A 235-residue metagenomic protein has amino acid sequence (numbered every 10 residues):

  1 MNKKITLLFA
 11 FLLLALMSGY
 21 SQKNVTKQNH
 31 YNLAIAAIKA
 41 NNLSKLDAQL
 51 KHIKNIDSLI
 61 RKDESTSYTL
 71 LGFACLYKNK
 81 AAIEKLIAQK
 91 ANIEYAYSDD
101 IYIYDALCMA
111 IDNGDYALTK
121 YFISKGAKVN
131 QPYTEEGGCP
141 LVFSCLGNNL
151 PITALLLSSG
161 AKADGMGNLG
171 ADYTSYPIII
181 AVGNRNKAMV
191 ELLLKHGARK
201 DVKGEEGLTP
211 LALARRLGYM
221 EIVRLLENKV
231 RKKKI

Functional and structural regions predicted by a protein language model:
M1-T26: Bacterial Sec-dependent N-terminal signal peptides
Y20-A34, S159, H196, R215-I235: Ankyrin-repeat-protein effector appendages
T26-A36, S58-G72, A96-C108, P132-L141 (+2 more regions): Ankyrin-repeat boundary/"N-cap" motif
A36-N41, F73-N79, M109-D115, F143-N149 (+3 more regions): Ankyrin repeat A-helix N-terminal signature
K45, A81-A82, A117-L118, P151-I152 (+2 more regions): Conserved ankyrin/ankyrin-like repeat signature
A48-A82: N-terminal, post-signal-peptide region of Sec/Tat-exported proteins
L50-D57, E84-I93, K120-V129, A154-A163 (+2 more regions): Ankyrin repeat domain, specifically the short helix-to-loop turn at the C-terminus of the second helix of each repeat
V129-L156, K162-G167: Eukaryotic tandem repeat interaction scaffolds
